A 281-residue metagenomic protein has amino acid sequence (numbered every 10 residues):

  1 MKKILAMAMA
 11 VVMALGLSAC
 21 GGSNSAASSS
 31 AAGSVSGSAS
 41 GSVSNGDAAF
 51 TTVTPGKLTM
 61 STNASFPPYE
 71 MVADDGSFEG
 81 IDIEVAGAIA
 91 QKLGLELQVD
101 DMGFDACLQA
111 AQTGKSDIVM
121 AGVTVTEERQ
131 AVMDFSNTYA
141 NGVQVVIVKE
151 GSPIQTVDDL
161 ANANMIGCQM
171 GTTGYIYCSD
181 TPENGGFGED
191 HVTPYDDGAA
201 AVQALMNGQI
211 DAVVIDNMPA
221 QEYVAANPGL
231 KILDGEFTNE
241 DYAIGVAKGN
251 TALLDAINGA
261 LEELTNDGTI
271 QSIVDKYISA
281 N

Functional and structural regions predicted by a protein language model:
G16-A39: Bacterial lipoprotein signal-peptidase II cleavage site
G22, S44-F50, E96, T173-V192 (+2 more regions): Ligand-binding clefts/hinges and TM-proximal coupling segments of bilobed small-molecule sensing domains
S23, I83-K92, G151-S152, D158 (+2 more regions): Extended ligand-binding regions for polar small-molecule ligands
V43-G122: Extracytoplasmic small-molecule ligand-binding "clamshell" domains of the periplasmic binding protein/Venus flytrap
A64, N141-V148, N217, Q221-E262 (+1 more regions): Periplasmic-binding protein-like
A64-P67, F78-Q91, V145-A199, A212 (+1 more regions): Bilobed "Venus flytrap"/periplasmic-binding protein-like clamshell domains and structurally analogous long
G87, Q91, E96-D159, E236: Acidic, polar ligand-binding/catalytic clefts
D105-A106, V123-A131, I176-S179, A204-N207 (+1 more regions): A ligand-binding cleft/hinge motif common to bilobed small-molecule-binding domains
